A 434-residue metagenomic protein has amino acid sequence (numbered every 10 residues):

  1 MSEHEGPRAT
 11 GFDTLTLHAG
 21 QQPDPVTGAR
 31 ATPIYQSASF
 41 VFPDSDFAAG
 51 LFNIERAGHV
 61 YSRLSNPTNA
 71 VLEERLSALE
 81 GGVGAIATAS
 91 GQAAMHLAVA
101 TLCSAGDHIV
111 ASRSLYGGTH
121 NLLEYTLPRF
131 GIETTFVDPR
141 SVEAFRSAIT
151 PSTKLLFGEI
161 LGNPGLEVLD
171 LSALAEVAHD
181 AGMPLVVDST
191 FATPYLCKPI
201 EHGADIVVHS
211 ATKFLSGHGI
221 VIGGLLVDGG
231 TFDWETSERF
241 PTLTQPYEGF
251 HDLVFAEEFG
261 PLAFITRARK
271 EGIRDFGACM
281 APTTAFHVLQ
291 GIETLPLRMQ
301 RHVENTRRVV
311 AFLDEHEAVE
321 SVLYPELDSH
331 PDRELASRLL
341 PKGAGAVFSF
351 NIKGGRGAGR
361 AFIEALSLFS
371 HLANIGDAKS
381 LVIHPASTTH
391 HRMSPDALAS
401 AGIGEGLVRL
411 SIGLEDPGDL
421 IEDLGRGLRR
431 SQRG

Functional and structural regions predicted by a protein language model:
S2-E3, E124, E133, S147 (+4 more regions): PLP-dependent enzyme catalytic core of the Aspartate aminotransferase-like
S2-N66, E74-R75: N-terminal "arm"/small-domain region of PLP-dependent enzymes with the aminotransferase-like
E3-G6, T16-H18, Q22-P25, A85-E315: Conserved PLP-enzyme active-site core in the AAT-like
A9, T16-Y35, G357-A397: C-terminal core of ALDH-fold dehydrogenases
S39, G229-F232, I352-G355: Short loop segments at secondary-structure junctions
D44-H96, G118-Y125: Conserved N-terminal alpha-helix of the aminotransferase class I/II PLP-enzyme fold
V227, S349-N351, S411-G413: Short hydrophobic/aromatic beta-strand micro-patches that form the beta-sheet surface supporting nucleotide- or nucleic
F276-C279, T284-A285, Q290, T294 (+4 more regions): Conserved small-domain helix->loop->beta segment predominantly found in fold-type I
